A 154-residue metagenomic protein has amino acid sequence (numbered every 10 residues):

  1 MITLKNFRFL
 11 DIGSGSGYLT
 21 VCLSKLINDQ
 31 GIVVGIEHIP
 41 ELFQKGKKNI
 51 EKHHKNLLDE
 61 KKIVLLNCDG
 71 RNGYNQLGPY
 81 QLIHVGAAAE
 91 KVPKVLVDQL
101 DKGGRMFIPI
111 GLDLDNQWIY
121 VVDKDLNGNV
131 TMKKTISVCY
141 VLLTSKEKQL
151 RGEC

Functional and structural regions predicted by a protein language model:
M1-N127: Conserved nucleotide-cofactor-binding alpha/beta core module
G111-C154: Active-site capping/gating segments
